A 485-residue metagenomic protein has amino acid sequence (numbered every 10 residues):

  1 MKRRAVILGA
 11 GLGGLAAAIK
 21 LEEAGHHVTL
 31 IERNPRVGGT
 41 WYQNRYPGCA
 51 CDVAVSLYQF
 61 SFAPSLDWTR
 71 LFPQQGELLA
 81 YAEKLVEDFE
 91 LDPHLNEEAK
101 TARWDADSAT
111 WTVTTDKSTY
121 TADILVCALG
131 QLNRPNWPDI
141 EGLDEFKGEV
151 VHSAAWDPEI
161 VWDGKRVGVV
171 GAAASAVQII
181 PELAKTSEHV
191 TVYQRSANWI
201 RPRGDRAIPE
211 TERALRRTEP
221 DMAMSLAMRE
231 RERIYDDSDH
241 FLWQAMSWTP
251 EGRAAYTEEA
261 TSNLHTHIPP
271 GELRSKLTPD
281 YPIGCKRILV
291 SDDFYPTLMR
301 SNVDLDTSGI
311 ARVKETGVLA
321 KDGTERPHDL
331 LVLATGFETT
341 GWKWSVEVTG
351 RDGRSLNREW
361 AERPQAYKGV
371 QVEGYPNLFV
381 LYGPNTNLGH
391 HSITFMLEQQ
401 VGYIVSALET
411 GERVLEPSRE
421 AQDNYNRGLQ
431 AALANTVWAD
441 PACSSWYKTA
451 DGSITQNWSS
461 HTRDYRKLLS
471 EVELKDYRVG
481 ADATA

Functional and structural regions predicted by a protein language model:
L8, L12, A17-E23, L30 (+6 more regions): Rossmann-like dinucleotide-binding core of oxidoreductases
L12-L91, Q194-R195, H267-I268, E272: Beta1-alpha1 glycine-rich phosphate/pyrophosphate-binding loop at the start of Rossmann-like nucleotide-binding domains
S65-K84, W248-A254, Y281-D293: Short beta-strand to alpha-helix junction loop
R70-N133, R312: Feature captures the FAD/FMN-dependent oxidoreductase FAD-binding
T115-I124, W162-D163, K321-L330: Core beta-strand elements of the Rossmann-like FAD/NAD(P) dinucleotide-binding domain in flavoenzyme oxidoreductases
A176, W199-P202, A366, F379-A485: C-terminal, flexible cofactor-proximal segment of oxidoreductases
A254-P327: Alpha/beta-hydrolase fold catalytic core
A334-L408: Glycine/threonine-rich phosphate-binding loop and adjacent beta-strand/alpha-helix elements that clamp
